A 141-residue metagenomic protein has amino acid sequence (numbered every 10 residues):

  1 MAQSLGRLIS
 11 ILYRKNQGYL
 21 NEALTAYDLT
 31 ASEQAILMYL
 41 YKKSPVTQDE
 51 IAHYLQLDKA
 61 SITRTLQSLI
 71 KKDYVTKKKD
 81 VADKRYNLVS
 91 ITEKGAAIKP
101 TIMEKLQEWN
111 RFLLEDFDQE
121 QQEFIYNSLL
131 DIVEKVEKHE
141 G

Functional and structural regions predicted by a protein language model:
M1-Y27: N-terminal leader segment of winged-helix/HTH proteins
L8, Y19, A35-M38, A97 (+2 more regions): Pre-recognition alpha-helix immediately N-terminal to the DNA-recognition helix within helix-turn-helix or winged-helix
S10-Y13, M38-K42, M103, L130: Short, locally clustered residues in the helix-turn-helix/winged-helix DNA-binding domain
Q17, Q67-N127: Charged, amphipathic alpha-helical coiled-coil/dimerization segments
K43-T47: Short capping segments at the starts of secondary-structure elements
Q48-D49, A60, Q67, N87: Residues within helix-turn-helix
Y54: Residues within the alpha-helical elements of helix-turn-helix
E120-G141: C-terminal regulatory/oligomerization modules of transcriptional regulators
